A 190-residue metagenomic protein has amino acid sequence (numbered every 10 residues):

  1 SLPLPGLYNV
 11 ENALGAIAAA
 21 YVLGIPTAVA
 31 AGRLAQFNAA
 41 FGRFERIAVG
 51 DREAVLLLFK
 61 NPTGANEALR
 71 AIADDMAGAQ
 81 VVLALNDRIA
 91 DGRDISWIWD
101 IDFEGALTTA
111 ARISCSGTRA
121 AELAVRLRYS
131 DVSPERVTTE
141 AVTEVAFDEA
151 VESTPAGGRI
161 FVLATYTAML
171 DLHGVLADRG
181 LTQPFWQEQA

Functional and structural regions predicted by a protein language model:
S1: Extended acidic/charged loop-beta regions that coordinate divalent cations and stabilize anionic phosphate/carboxylate
L4-G15, F41-G42: Short glycine/threonine-rich catalytic loop with a Thr-x-Gly-x-Asp
A18-T27, G32-F41, R46-A190: ATP-dependent carboxylate-amine ligase
